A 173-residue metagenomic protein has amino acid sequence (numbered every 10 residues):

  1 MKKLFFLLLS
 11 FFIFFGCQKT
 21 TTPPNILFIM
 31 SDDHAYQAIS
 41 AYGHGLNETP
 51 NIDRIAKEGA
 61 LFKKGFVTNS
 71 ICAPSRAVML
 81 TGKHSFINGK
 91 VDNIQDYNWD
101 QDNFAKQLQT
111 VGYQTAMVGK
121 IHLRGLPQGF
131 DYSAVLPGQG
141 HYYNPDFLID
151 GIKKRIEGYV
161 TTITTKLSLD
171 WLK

Functional and structural regions predicted by a protein language model:
K2-L4, C17-K173: Formylglycine-dependent sulfatase
L4-F14: Sec-dependent N-terminal signal peptides
